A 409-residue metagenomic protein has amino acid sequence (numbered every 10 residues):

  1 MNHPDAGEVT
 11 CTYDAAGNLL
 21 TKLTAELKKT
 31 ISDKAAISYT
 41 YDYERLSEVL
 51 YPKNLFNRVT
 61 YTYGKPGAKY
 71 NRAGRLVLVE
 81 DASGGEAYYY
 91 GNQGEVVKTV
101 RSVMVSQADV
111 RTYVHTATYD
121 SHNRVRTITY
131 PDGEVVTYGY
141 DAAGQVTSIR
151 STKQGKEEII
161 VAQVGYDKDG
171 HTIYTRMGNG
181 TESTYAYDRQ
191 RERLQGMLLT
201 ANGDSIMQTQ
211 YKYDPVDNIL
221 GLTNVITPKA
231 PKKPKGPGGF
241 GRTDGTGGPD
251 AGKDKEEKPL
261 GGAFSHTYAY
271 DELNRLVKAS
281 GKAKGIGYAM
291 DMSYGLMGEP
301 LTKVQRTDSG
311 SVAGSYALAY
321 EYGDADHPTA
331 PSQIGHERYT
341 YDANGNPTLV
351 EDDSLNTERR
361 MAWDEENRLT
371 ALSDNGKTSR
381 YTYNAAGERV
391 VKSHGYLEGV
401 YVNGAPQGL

Functional and structural regions predicted by a protein language model:
M1-A6, T21-K28, E48-L55, R75-Y88 (+20 more regions): Beta-turn initiation residues at beta-strand->coil junctions
H3, D14, Y41, N71 (+14 more regions): Short, acidic, Ser/Thr-enriched surface-loop or helix-capping motifs
C11, I37-Y39, Y61, Y88 (+13 more regions): A residue-level detector for well-ordered beta-strand positions
L27-K34, A68-N71, M104-V110, P228-G261 (+2 more regions): Intrinsically disordered, low-complexity Ser/Thr- and acidic-rich flexible linkers and loops, especially at boundaries
K34, S38-Y63, A68-K69, I206 (+2 more regions): Short secondary-structure transition motifs
A35, N57, G84, Y113 (+4 more regions): Beta-rich catalytic cores
Q210, P215, G221, K232-K235 (+5 more regions): Extracellular beta-rich repeat passengers
